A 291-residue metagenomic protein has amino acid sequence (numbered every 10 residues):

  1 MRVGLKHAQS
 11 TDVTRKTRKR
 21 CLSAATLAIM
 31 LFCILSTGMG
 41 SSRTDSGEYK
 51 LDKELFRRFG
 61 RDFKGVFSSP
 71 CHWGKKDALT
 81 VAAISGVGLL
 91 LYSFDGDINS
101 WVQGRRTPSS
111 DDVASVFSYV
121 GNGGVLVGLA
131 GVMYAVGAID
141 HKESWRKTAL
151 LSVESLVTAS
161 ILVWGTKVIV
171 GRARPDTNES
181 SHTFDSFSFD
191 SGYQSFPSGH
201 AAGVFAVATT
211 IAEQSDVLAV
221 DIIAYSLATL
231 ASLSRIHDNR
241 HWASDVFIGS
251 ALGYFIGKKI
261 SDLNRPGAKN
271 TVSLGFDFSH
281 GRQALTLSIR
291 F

Functional and structural regions predicted by a protein language model:
R2-A8, K19-T80, V113-V127, I139-F291: Replace "edges of transmembrane helices
V81-S85: Alpha-helical transmembrane segments
V87-G96: Alpha-helical transmembrane segments of multi-pass membrane proteins
D95-R106: Interfacial/capping segments of alpha-helical transmembrane domains
R106-A114: Cytosolic-side membrane-entry/anchor segment at the start of a transmembrane helix
L129-M133: Well-ordered alpha-helical segments within folded domains of soluble proteins
